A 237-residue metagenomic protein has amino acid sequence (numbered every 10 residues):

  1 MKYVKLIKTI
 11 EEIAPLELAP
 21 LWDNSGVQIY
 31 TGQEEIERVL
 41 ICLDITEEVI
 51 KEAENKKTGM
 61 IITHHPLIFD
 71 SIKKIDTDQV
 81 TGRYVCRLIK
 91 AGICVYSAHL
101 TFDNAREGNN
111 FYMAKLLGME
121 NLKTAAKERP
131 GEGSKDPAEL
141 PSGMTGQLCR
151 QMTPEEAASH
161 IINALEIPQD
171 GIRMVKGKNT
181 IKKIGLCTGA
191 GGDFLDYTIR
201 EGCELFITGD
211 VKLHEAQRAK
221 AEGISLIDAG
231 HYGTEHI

Functional and structural regions predicted by a protein language model:
M1-I237: Active-site catalytic microenvironments in core metabolic enzymes, especially phosphate/sugar-handling
